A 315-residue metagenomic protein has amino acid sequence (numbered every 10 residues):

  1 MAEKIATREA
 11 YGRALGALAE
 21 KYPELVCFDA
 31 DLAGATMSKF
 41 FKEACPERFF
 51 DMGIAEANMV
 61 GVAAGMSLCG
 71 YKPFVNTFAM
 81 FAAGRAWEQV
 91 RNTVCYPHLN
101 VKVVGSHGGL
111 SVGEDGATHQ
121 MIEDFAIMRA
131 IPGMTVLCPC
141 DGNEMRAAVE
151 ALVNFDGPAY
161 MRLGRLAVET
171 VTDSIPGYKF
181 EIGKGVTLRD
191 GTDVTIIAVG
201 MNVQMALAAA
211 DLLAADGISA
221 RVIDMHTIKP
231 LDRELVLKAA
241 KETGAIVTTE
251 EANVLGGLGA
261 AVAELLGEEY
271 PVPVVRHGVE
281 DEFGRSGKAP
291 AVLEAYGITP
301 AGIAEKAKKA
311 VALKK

Functional and structural regions predicted by a protein language model:
M1-R162, A167, G302: Thiamine diphosphate
R8-E9, K21-E24, L32-K39, E43 (+2 more regions): Thiamine diphosphate
